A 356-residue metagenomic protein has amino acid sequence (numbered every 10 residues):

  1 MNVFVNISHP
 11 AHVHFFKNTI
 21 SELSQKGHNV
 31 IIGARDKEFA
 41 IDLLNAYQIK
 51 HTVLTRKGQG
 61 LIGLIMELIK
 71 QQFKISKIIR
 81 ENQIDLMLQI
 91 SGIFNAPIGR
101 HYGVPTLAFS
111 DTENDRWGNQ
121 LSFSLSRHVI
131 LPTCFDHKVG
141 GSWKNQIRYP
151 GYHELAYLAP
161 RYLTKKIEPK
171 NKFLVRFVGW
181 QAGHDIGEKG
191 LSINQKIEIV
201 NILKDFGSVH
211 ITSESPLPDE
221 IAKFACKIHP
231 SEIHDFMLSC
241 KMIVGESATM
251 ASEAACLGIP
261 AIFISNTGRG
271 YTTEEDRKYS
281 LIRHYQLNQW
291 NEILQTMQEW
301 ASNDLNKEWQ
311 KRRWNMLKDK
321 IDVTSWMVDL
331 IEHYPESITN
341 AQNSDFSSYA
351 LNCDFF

Functional and structural regions predicted by a protein language model:
N6-K17, S21-E22, K37-N45, K50-G140: Active-site and donor-binding regions of nucleotide-sugar-utilizing enzymes
V30-D36, H210-S213: Short internal beta-strands
Y47-R56, V175-F177, I197-P230: Catalytic donor nucleotide-activated moiety binding site of glycosyltransferases and closely related
Q71-I75, S215-M250: Donor nucleotide-activated moiety binding/catalytic core segment of transferases that use nucleotide-activated donors
M87-I93, I98, A108, F236-E274: A donor-sugar binding/catalytic signature common to diverse glycosyltransferases and related nucleotide-sugar
I130-G190: A nucleotide-sugar donor-handling region in carbohydrate enzymes
C256-N315: Catalytic binding pocket for nucleotide-activated donors in carbohydrate/polymer assembly enzymes
D304-F356: C-terminal amphipathic helix plus adjacent low-complexity, charged tail appended to glycosyltransferase catalytic
